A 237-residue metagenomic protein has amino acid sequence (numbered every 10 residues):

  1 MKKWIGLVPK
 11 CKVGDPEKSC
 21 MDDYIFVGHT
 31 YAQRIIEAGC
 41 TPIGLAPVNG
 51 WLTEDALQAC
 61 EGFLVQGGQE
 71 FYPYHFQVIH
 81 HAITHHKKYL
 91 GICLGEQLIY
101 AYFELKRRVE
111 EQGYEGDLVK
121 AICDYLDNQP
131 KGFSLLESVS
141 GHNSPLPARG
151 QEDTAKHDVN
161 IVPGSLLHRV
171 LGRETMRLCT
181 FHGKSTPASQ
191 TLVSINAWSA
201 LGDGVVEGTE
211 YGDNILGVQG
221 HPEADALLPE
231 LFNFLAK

Functional and structural regions predicted by a protein language model:
M1-Q97, A101-L105, E111-L171, G183 (+3 more regions): N-terminal beta1-alpha1 cap of cysteine-dependent amidohydrolase-like domains
E174: Flexible coil/turn residues that form the inter-helical turn or adjacent wing/linker of helix-turn-helix
T180: Short, basic/aromatic recognition patches
